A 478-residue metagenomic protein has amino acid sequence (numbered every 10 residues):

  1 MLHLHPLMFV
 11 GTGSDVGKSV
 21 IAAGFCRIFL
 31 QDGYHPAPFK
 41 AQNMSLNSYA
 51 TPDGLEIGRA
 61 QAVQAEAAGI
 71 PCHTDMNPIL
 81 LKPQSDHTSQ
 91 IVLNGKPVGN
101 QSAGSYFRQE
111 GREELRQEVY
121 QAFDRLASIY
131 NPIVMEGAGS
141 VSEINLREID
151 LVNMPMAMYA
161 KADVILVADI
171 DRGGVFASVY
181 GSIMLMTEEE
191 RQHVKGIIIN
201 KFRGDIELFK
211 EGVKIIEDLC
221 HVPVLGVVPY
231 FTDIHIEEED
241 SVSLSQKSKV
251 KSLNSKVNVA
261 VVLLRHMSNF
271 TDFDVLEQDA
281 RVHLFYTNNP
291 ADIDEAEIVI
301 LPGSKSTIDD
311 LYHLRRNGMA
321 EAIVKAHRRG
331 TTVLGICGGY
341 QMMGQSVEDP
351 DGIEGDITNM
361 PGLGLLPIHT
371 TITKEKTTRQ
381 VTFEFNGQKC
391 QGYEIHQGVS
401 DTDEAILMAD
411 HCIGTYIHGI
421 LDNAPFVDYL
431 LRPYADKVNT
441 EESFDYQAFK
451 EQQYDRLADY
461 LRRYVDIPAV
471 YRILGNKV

Functional and structural regions predicted by a protein language model:
M1-K325, K374, G387-V478: Flexible phosphate-sensing "switch/lid" loops adjacent to ATP/NTP-binding sites across phosphate-transfer
L81-Q84, T331, R379-T382: Short linear, low-complexity motifs centered on an aromatic residue
V299, L334-G335, Y340-Q341: ATP phosphate-binding P-loop of adenylate-forming
S306-D310, T331, Q341, S346: Short glycine/threonine-rich loop/turn motifs
R328: Immediate flanking context of iron-sulfur cluster ligation sites
T332-I336, I372-E375: Extended C-terminal subregions enriched in glycine
G344-G392, Q397: A conserved active-site-flanking secondary-structure segment within enzyme catalytic domains
